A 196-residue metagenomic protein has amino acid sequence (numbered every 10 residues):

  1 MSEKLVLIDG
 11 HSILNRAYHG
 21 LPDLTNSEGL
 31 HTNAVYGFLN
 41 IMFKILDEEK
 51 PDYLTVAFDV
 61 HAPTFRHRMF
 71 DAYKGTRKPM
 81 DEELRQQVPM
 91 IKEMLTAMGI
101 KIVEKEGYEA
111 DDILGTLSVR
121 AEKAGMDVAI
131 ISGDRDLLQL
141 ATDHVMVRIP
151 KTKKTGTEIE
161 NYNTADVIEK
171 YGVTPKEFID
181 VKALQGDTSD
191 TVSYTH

Functional and structural regions predicted by a protein language model:
M1-T55, D59, F65-F70: Non-catalytic, usually N-terminal nucleic-acid engagement modules in DNA/RNA processing proteins
S2, L24-T25, G75-Y194: Extended two-metal-dependent nuclease catalytic cores across DNA- and RNA-processing enzymes
A34, Y194-H196: Short intrinsically disordered, low-complexity coil segments enriched in acidic
M42-L46, L95, T195: Hydrophobic, Leu/Ile/Phe/Ala-enriched alpha-helical segments that form helix-helix packing faces
